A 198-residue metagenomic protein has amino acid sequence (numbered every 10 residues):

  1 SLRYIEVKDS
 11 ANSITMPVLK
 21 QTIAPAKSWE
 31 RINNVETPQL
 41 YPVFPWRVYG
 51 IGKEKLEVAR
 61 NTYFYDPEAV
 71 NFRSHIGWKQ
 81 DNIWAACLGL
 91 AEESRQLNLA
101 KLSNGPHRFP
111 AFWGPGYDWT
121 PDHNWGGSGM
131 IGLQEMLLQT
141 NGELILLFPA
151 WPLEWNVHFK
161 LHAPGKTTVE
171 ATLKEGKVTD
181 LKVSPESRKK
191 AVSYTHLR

Functional and structural regions predicted by a protein language model:
S1-L144: Active-site core of glycosidic bond-cleaving carbohydrate-active enzymes
I23-S28, S128, A150-E154, A163-G165 (+1 more regions): Short amphipathic alpha-helical surface micro-motifs
A91, N104, E154-W155, T179: Flexible loop/turn segments at secondary-structure boundaries
P110, N141-E170: Glycan-recognition and catalytic regions of carbohydrate-active enzymes
G165-K190: Carbohydrate-binding surface patches
T195-H196: Conserved small/polar residues in nucleotide/adenosyl-binding loops
